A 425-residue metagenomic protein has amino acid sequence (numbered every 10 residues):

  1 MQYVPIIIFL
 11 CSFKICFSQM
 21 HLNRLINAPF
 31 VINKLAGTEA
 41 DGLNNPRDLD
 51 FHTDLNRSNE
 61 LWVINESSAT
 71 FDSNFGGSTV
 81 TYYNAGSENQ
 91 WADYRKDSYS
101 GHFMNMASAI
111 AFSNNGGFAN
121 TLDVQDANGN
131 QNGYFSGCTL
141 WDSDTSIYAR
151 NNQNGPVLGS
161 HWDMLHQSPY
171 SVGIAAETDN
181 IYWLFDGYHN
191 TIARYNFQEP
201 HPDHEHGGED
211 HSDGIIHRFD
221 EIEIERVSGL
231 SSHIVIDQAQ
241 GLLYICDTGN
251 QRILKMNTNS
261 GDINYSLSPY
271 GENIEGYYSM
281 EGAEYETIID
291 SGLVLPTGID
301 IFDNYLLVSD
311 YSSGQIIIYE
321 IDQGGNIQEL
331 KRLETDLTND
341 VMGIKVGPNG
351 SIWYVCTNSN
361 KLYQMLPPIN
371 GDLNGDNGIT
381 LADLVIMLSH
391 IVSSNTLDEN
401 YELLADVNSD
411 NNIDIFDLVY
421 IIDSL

Functional and structural regions predicted by a protein language model:
Q19-N44, Y94, P156-G159, M280-Y285: A short helix->beta-strand "capping" segment at the edge of beta-propeller domains
D41-S58, S100-F118, H161-N180, R218-G241 (+2 more regions): Beta-rich, blade/repeat-based domains predominating in secreted/periplasmic proteins but also intracellular
D54, I64-A69, N115, L122-Q125 (+7 more regions): Short loop/turn segments immediately following the C-termini of beta-strands
R57-I64, G117-T121, I181-F185, L242-I245 (+5 more regions): Conserved beta-propeller blade signature
S58-K96: Beta-propeller domains
Y82-Q90, L140-Q153, Y195-E209, M256-E275 (+2 more regions): Short loop/turn segments immediately following beta-strands, especially the blade-tip and inter-blade linker loops
Y244-M256, Y278-Q323: Loop/turn-rich, solvent-exposed surfaces of beta-rich toroidal or solenoidal domains
L366-L425: Cellulosome-associated attachment modules in secreted, modular CAZymes
